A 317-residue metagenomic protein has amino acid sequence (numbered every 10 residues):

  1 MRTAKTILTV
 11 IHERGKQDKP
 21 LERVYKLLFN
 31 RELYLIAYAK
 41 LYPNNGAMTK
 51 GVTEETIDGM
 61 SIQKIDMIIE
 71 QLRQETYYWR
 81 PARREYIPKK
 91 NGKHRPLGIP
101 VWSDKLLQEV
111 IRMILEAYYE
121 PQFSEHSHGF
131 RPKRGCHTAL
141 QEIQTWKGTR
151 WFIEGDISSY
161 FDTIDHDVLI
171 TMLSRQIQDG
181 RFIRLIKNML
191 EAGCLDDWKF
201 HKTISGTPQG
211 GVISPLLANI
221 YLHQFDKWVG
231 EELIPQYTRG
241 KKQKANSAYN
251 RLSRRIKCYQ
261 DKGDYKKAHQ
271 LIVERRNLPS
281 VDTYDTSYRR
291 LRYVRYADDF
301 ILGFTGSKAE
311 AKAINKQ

Functional and structural regions predicted by a protein language model:
M1-Q317: Non-catalytic terminal/accessory segments
